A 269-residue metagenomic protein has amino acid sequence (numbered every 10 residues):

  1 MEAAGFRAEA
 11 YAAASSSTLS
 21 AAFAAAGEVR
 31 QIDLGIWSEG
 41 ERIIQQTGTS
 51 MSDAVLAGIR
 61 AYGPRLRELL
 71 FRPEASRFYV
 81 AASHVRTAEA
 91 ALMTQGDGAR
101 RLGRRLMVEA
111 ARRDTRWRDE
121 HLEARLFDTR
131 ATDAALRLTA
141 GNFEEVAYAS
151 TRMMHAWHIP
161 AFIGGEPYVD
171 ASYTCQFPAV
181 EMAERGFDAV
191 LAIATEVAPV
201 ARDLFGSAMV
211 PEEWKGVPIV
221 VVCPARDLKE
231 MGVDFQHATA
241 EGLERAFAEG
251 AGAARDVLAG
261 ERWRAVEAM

Functional and structural regions predicted by a protein language model:
M1-Y11, A22-M269: Patatin-like phospholipase
S15: Catalytic nucleophile serine of serine hydrolases, specifically the conserved "nucleophile elbow" pentapeptide
